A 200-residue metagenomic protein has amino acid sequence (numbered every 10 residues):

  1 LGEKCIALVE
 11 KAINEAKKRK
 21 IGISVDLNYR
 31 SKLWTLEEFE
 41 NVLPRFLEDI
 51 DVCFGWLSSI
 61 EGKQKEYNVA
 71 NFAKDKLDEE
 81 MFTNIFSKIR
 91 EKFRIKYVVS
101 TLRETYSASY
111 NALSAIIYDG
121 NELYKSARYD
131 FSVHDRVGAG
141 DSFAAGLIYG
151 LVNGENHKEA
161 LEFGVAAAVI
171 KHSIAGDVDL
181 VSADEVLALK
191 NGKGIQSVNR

Functional and structural regions predicted by a protein language model:
L1-L123, Y129-F131, S182-A188, G194 (+1 more regions): Ribokinase/PfkB-type carbohydrate-kinase core domain
Y124-K193: Conserved post-catalytic alpha-helical subdomain immediately downstream of the catalytic base and nucleotide-binding
